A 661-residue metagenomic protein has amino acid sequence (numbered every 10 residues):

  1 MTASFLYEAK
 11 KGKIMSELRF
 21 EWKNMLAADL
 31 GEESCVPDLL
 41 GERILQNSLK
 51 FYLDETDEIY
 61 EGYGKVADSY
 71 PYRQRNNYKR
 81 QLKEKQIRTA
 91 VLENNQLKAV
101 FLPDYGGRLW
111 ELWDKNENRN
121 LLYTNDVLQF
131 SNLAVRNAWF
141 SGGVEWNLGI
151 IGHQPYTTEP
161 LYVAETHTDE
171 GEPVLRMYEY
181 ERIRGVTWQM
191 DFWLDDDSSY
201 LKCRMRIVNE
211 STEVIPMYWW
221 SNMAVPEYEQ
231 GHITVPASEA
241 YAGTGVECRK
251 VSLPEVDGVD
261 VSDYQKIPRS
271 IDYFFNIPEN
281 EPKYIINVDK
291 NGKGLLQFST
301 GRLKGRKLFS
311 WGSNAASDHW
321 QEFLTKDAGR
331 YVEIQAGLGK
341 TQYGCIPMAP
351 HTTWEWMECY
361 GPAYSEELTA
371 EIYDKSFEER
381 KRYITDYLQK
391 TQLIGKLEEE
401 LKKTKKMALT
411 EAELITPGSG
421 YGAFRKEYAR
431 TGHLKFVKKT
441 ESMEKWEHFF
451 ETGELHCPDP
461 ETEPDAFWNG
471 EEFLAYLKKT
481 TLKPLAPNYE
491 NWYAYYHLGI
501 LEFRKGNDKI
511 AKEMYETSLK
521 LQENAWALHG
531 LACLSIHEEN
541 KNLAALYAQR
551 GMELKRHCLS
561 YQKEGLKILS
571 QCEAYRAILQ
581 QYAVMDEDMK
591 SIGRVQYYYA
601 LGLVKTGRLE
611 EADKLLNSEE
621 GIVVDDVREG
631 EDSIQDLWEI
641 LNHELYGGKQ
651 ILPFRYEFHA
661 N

Functional and structural regions predicted by a protein language model:
Y7-E58, A90, E111, L121 (+4 more regions): A contiguous, surface-exposed recognition patch within enzymatic or periplasmic domains that forms
A9, N47-N95, G142-Y200, E229 (+1 more regions): Extended, loop-rich substrate-binding clefts of extracytoplasmic carbohydrate-active enzymes
K79-Q81, E93, A99-E117, M177-E229 (+2 more regions): Acidic, contiguous internal or C-terminal segments within carbohydrate-active enzymes that form a structured patch used
A90-N95, F101, A164, M205 (+1 more regions): Short Pro-Gly-centered flexible turn/kink motifs
T481-L482, Y515, A548, Y582 (+1 more regions): Hydrophobic/aromatic packing residues within the alpha-helices of TPR/SEL1-like helical repeat arrays
Y493-H497, W526-G530, S560-G565, G593-Y598 (+1 more regions): Alpha-solenoid helical repeat scaffolds
